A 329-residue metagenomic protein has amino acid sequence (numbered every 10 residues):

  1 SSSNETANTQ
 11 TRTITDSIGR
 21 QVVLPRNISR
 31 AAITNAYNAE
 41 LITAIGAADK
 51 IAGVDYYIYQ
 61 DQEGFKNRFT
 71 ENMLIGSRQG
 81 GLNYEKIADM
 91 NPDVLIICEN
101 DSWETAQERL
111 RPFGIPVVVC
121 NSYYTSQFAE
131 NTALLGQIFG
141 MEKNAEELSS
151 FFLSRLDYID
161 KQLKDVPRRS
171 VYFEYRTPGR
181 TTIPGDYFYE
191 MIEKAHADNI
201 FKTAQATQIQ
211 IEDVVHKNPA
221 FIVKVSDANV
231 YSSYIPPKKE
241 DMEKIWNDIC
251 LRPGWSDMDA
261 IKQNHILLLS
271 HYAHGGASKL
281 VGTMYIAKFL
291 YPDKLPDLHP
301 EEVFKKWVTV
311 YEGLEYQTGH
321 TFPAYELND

Functional and structural regions predicted by a protein language model:
S1-N27: Short, low-complexity disordered leader/linker segments with a strong preference for bacterial N-terminal type II
Q10-T11, Q21-V23, T105-R180, D198-K202 (+2 more regions): Extracytoplasmic substrate-binding proteins
S17-G19, M73-E85, A204-I211: Short helix-initiation/N-cap motifs at beta->coil->alpha
V22-P25, N67-I75, K194-A204: A local structural motif
R30-T34, A52-D55, V94-C98, V117-N121 (+5 more regions): Structural recognition of the beta-strand scaffold that forms the well-ordered cores of secreted hydrolase catalytic
I33-M90, V94-N100: A short, structured surface patch at a secondary-structure boundary
Y37-E40, Y57-Q60, V94-L95, N100-E104 (+5 more regions): Solvent-exposed loop/turn segments at secondary-structure junctions within structured extracellular/periplasmic domains
T182-D257: Flexible, glycine-rich surface segments
